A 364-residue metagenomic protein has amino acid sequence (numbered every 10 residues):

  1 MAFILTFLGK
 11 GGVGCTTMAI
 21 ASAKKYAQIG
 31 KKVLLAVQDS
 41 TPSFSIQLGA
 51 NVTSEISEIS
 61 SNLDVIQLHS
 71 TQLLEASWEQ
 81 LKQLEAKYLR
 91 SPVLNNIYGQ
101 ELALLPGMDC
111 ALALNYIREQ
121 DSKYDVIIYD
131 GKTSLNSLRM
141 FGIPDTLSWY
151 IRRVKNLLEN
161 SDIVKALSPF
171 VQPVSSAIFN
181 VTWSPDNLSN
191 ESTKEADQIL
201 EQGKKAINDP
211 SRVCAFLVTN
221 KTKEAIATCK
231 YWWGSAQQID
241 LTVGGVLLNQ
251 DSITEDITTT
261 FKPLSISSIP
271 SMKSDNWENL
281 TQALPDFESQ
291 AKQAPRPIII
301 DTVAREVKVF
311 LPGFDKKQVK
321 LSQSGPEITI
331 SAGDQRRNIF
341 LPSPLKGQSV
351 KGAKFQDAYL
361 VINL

Functional and structural regions predicted by a protein language model:
G11: The conserved Walker
G14: Conserved glycine(s) of the Walker
M18: Hydrophobic positions on the alpha1 helix immediately C-terminal to the Walker A/P-loop
S22-V93: N-terminal phosphate/diphosphate-binding loop that engages ATP/GTP or pyrophosphate donors across diverse enzyme folds
R90-V218: Phosphate/Mg2+-binding loops and adjacent switch elements in nucleotide/diphosphate-handling enzyme cores
D186-N187, D197-K316, S324-S349: C-terminal lobe/tail of nucleotide-utilizing enzymes
K317, K346-L364: Beta-rich strand-turn-strand
